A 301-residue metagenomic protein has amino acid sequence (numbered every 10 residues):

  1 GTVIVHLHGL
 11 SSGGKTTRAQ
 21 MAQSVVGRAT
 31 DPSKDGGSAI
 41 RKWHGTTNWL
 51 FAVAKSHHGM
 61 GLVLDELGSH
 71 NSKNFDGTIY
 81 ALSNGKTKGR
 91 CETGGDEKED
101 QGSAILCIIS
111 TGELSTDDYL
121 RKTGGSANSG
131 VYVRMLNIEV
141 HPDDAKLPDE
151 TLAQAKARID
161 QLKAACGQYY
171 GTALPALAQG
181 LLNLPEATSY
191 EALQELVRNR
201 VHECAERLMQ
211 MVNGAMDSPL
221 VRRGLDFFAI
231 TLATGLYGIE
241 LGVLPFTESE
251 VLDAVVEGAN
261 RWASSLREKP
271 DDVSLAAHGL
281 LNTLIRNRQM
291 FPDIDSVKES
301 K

Functional and structural regions predicted by a protein language model:
G1-K34: P-loop NTPase catalytic core of nucleic-acid-dependent motor ATPases
I4-G9, L62, L106-T111, M135-I138: Extended hydrophobic secondary-structure segments that form protein cores and membrane-embedded regions
H6-S12, G95-L106: A glycine-rich phosphate-binding loop feature that marks nucleotide/adenosyl-phosphate handling sites
S24, K88, T111-L114: Extended alpha-helical scaffold/tether regions of large eukaryotic proteins that assemble membrane-trafficking
D35-L62, D96-E99: Conserved alpha-helical scaffold flanking the Walker A/P-loop in AAA+ ATPase domains
A52-M60, H70, G77-G95, T116-K301: Extended alpha-helical interface modules used as scaffolds for assembling large macromolecular complexes
E66-G68: Conserved Walker B
Q101-E113, P142-D144: Short, conserved secondary-structure transition motifs
